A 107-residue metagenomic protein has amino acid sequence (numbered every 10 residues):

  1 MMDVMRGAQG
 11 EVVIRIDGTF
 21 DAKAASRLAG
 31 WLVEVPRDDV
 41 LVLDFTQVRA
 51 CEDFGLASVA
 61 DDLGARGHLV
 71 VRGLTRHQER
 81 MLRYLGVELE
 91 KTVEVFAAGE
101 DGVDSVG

Functional and structural regions predicted by a protein language model:
M1-G107: STAS-like cytosolic regulatory interaction modules
